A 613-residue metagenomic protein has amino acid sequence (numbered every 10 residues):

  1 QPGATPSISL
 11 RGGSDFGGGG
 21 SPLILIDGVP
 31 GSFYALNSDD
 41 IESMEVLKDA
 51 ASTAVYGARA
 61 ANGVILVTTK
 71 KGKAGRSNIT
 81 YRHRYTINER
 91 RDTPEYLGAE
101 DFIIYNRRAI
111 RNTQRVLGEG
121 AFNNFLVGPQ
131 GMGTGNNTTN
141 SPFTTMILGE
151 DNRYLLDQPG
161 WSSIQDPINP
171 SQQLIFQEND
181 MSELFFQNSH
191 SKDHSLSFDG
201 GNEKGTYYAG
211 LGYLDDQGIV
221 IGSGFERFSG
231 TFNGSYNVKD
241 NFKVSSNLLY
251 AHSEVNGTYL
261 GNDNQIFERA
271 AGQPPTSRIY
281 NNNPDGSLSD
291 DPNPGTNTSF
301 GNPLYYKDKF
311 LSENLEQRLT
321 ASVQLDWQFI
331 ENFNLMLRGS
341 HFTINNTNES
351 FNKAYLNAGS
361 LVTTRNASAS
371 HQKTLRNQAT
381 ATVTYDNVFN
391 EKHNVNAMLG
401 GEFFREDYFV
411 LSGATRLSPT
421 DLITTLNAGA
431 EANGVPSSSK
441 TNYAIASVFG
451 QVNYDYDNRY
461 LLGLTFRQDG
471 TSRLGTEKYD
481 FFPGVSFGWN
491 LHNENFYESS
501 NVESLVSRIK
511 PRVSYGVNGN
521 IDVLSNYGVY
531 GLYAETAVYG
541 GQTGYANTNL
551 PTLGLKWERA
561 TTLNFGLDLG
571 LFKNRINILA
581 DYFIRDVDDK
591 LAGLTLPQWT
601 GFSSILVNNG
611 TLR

Functional and structural regions predicted by a protein language model:
Q1-A4, L36-D39, Y56-A61, S223-E226 (+2 more regions): Short, glycine-/polar-rich solvent-exposed loops and beta-turns at beta-strand/coil boundaries
Q1-D27, F33, E42-S43, T53-K73: Extracytoplasmic beta-strand/coil segments of soluble accessory domains associated with Gram-negative outer-membrane
Q1-P2, P6, F16-G18, P22 (+5 more regions): Residues embedded in well-ordered regular secondary structure
L10-S14, I26-D27, K48, T69-K71 (+6 more regions): Flexible glycine-/small-residue-rich
D15-G17, G31-F33, A50-V55, G72-G75 (+5 more regions): Short beta-strands and strand-coil junctions in structured, solvent-facing domains, enriched
S21, R227, N233-F242, N247-H252 (+3 more regions): Extracellular/periplasmic, surface-exposed regions of secreted and cell-surface proteins
P94, A99-S163, A251-P294, R405-D407 (+4 more regions): A surface-exposed, glycine/aromatic-enriched loop/edge motif typical of exported proteins
